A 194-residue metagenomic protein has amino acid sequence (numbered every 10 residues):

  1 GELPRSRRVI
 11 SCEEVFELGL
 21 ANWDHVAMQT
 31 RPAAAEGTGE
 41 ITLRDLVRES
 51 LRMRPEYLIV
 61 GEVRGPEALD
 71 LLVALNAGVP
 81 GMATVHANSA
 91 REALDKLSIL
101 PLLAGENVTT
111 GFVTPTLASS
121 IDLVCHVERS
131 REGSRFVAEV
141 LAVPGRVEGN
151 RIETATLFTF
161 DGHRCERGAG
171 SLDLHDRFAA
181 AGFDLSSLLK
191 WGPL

Functional and structural regions predicted by a protein language model:
E2-A118, H126-E128: Switch/coupling sub-region of P-loop NTPases
E132-L194: NTP-binding/hydrolysis catalytic cores, primarily Walker-type P-loop NTPases
